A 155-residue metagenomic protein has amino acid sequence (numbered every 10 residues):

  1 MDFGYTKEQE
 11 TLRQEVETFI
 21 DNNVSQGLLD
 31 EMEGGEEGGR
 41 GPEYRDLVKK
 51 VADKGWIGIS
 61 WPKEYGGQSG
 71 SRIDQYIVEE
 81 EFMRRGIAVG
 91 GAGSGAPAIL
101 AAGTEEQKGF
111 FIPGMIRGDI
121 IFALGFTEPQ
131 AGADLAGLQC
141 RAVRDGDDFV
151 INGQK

Functional and structural regions predicted by a protein language model:
M1-V16, A142: Intrinsic disorder at enzyme termini
D2-G4, T18, E43, Q75: Intrinsically disordered, low-complexity N-terminal regions enriched in serine/proline/glycine with scattered basic
Q9, I20, I151: Conserved S/T- and glycine-rich ATP-binding loop of Class I adenylate-forming
E15-F19, G114-R117: Alpha-helical scaffold segments in carbohydrate-active enzymes
S25-K155: Glycine-rich flavin
